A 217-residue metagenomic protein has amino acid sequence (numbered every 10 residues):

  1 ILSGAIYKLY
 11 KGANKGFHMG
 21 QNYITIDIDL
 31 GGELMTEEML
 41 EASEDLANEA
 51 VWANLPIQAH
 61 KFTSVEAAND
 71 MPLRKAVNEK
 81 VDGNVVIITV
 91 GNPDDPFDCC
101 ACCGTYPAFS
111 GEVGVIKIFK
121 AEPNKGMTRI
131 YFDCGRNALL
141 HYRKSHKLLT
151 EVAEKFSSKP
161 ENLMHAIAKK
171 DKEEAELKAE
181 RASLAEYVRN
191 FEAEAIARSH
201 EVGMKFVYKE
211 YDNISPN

Functional and structural regions predicted by a protein language model:
I1-I28: Active/ligand-binding-proximal structured segments within catalytic/core domains that scaffold catalytic residues
I1-S3, T36, L40-E44, S215-N217: Generic alpha-helical secondary structure
I6-Y10, A47, V51-L55, F156 (+3 more regions): Structural signal for hydrophobic packing residues in well-ordered secondary-structure cores of soluble enzyme domains
K15, C102-C103, C134: Short glycine-rich loop/turn motifs that provide flexible caps or phosphate-binding loops at active sites
N22, G32-P123: Non-catalytic interaction/regulatory segments
I26, G104, I130: Divalent metal-coordination and catalytic microenvironments
L30-T36, C134-A138: A generic structural motif
V113, F119-N217: Terminal appendage regions of diverse proteins
